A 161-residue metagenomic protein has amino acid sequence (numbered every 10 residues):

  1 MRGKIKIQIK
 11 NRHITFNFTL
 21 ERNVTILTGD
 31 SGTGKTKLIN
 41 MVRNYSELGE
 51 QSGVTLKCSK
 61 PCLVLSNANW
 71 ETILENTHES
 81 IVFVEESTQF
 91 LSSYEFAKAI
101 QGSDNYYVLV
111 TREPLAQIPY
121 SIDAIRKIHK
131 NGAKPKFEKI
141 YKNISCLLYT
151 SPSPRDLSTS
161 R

Functional and structural regions predicted by a protein language model:
M1-I14: N-terminal pre-Walker A segment at the start of P-loop NTPase domains
L27: Hydrophobic anchor at the beta1->P-loop junction of P-loop NTPases
G34: Conserved glycine(s) of the Walker
I73-S93: Conserved P-loop NTPase "ATPase switch" module shared by AAA+ and STAND
I100-I125: Sensor-1/coupling segment of RecA-like P-loop NTPase cores
Y120-K139: A short helix-turn-beta junction within AAA+ P-loop NTPase domains corresponding to the substrate/partner-engaging
Y149-S160: Single conserved hydrophobic/aromatic residue that forms the stacking wall/gate of nucleotide- or nucleobase-binding
